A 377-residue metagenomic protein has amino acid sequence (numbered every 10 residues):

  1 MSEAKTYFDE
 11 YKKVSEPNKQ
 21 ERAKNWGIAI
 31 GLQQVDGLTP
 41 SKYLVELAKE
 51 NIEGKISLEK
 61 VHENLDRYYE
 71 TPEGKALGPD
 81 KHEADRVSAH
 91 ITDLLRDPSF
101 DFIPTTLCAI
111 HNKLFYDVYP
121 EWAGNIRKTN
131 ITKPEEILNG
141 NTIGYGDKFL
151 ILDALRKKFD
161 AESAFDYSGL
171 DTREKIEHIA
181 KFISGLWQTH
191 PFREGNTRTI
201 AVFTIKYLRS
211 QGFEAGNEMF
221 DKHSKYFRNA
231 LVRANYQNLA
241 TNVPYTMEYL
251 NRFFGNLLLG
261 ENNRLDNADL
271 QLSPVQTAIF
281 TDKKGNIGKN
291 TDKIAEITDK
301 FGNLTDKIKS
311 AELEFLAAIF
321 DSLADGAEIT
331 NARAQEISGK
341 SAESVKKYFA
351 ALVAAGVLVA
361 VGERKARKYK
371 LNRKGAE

Functional and structural regions predicted by a protein language model:
M1-E377: FIC/Doc superfamily catalytic core
